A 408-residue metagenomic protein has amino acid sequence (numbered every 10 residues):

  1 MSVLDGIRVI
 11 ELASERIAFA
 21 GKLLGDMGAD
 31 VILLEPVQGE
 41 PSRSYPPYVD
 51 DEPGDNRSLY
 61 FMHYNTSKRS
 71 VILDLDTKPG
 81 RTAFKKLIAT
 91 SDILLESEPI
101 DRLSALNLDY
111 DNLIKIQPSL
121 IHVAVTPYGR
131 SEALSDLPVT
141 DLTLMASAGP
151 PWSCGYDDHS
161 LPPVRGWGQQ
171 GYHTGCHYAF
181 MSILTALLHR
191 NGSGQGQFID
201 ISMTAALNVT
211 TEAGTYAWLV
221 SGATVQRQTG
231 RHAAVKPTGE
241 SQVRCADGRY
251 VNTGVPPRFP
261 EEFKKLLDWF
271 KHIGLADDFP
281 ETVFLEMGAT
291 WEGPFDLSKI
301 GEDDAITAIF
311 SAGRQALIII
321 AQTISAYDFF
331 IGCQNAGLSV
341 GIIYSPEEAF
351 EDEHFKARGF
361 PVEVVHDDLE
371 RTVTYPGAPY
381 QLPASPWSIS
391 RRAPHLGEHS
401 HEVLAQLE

Functional and structural regions predicted by a protein language model:
M1-G192, Y327, H395, H399-E408: N-terminal helix-loop segment corresponding to the beta1-alpha1 unit of nucleotide/adenylate-binding folds
Y60-M62, T238-R244, R371: Short, surface-exposed beta-strand/loop micro-motifs that present aromatic residues
T143, W167-L184, S202-A213, R258-K265: Mid-domain beta-loop-alpha active-site segment that forms a flexible, acidic cofactor/metal-binding surface
P163-T174, F198, R231, T238-E240 (+2 more regions): A short glycine-threonine-serine/GTX helix/turn-capping micro-motif
L187-A233, E240-S241, P257: Substrate-binding/catalytic subdomain of NAD(P)-dependent oxidoreductase enzymes
A246-A336, V340: Aromatic-enriched alpha-helical interface/lid elements that frame and gate functional surfaces
A321-P383: C-terminal core of ALDH-fold dehydrogenases
H366-E408: Flexible, small-/acidic-enriched active-site or ligand-binding loops
